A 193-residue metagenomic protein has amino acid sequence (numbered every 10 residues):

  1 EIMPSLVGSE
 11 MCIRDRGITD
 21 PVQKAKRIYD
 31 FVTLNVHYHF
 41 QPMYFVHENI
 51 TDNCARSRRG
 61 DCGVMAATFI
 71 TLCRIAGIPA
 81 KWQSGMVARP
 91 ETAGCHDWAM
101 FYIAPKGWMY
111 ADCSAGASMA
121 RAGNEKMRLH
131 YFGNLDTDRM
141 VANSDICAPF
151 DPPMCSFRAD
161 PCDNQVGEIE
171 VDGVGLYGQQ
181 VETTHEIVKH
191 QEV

Functional and structural regions predicted by a protein language model:
E1-G8, C12-I13: Single conserved hydrophobic/aromatic residue that forms the stacking wall/gate of nucleotide- or nucleobase-binding
E10, R14-T19, T51-R59: Second-shell loop/turn segments in exported
R14-G17, F31-N35, L72-A76: Structured segments of extracytoplasmic/periplasmic soluble domains in secreted or envelope-associated proteins
P21, H39-V46, W82-M86: Surface-exposed patches in mature extracellular/periplasmic domains of secreted proteins
P21-I28, R58-C73: Active-site nucleophilic cysteine motif
L34-G60: Short, conserved helix/loop micro-motifs enriched in His/Cys and acidic residues
V64-S156: Hydrophobic/aromatic-rich core segments of domains that either
G133-V193: Low-complexity, Gly/Ser/Thr/Pro-rich intrinsically disordered linker/tail segments
